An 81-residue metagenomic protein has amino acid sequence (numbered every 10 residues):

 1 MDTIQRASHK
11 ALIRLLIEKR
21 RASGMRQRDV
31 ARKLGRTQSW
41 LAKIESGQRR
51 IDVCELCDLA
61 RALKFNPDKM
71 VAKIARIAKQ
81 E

Functional and structural regions predicted by a protein language model:
M1-A11: A detector for short, charged/polar N-terminal pre-domain segments
M1-D2, R61, K69-E81: Short, charged recognition helix plus adjacent turn of helix-turn-helix-like nucleic-acid-binding domains
R14-K33, D58: Short basic helix-loop element that most often maps to the first helix and adjoining turn of HTH DNA-binding modules
R20, V30, L41-I44, L59-A60 (+1 more regions): Hydrophobic packing within well-folded, soluble alpha/beta domains
L34-I51: Recognition helix of helix-turn-helix/homeodomain-like DNA-binding domains that insert into the DNA major groove
G35, C54-M70: DNA major-groove recognition helix of helix-turn-helix/homeodomain DNA-binding modules
R50-D52, Q80-E81: Short, solvent-exposed alpha-helical "recognition" segments
